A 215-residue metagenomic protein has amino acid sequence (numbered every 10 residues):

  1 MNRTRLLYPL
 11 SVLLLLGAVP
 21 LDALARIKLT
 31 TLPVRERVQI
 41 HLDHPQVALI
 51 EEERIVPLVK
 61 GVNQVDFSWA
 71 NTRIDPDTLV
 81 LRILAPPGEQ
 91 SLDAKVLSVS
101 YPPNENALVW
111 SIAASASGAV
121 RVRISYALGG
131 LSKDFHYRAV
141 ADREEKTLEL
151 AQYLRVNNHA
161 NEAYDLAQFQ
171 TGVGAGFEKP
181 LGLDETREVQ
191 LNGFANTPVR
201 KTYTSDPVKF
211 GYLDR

Functional and structural regions predicted by a protein language model:
N2-L15, L21-R215: Long, intrinsically disordered, low-complexity accessory segments associated with secretion and vesicular trafficking
